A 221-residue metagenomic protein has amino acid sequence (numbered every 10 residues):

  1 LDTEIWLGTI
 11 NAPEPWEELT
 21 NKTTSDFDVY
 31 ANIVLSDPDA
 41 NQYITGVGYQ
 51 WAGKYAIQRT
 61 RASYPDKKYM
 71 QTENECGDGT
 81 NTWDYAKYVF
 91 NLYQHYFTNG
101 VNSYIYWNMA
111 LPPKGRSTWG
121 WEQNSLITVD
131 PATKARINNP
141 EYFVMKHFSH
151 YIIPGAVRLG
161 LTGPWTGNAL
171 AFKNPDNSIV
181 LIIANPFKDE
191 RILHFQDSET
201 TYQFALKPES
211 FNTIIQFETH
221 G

Functional and structural regions predicted by a protein language model:
L1-F90, T98: Noncatalytic carbohydrate-binding groove/subsite architecture in carbohydrate-active enzymes
A12, C76, L111, P186-K188 (+2 more regions): Short, glycine-/Ser/Thr-/acidic-enriched flexible segments
V47, Y96, Y104, M145 (+2 more regions): Conserved, mostly hydrophobic/aromatic
K68-V144, G160-G163: Aromatic/acidic polysaccharide-binding cleft in carbohydrate-active enzymes
F143-P154: Transition segment at domain starts
H150, L161-S198, E209: Carbohydrate-binding surface patches
Y202-F204: Beta-strand-rich interaction surfaces with strong enrichment in secreted/lumenal proteins
L206-G221: C-terminal beta-strand-rich structural cap/linker in extracellular carbohydrate-active enzymes
